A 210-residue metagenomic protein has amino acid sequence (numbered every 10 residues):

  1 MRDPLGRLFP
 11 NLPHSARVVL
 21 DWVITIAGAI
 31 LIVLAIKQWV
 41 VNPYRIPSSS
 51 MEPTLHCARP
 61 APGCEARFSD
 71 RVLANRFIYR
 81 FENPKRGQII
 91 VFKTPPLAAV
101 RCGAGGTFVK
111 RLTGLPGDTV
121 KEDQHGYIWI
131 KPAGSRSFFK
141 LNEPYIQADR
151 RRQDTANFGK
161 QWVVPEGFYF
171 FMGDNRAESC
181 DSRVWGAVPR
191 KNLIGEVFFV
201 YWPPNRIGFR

Functional and structural regions predicted by a protein language model:
M1-L31, A35, W39-R210: Soluble "head" domains of membrane/secretory-pathway proteins
